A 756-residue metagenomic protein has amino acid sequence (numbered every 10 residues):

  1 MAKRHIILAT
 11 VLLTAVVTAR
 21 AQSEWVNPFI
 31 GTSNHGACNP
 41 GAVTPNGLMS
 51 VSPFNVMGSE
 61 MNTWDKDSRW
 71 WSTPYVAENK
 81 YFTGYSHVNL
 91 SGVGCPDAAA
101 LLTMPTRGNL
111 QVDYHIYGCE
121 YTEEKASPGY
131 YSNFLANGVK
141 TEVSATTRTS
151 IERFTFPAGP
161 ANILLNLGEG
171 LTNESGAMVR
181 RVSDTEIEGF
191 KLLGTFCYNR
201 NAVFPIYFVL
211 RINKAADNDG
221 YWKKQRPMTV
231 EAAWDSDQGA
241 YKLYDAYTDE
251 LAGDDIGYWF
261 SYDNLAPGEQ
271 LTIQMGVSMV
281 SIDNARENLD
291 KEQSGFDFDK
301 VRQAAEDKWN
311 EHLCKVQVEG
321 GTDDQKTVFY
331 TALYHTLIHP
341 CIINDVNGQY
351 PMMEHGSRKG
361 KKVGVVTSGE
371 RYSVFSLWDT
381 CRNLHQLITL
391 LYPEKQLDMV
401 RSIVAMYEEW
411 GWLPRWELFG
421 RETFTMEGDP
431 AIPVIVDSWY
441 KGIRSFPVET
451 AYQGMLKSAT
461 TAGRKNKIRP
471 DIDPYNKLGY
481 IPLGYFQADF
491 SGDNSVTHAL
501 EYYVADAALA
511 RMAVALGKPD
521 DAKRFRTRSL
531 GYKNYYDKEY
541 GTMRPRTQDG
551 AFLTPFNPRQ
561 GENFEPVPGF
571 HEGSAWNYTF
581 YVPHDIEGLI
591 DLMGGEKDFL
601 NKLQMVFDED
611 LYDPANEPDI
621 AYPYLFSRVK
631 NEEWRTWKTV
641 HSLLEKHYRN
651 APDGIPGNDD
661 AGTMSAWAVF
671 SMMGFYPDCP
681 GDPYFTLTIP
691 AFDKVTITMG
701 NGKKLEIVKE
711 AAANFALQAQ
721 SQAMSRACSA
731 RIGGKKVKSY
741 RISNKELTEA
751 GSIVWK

Functional and structural regions predicted by a protein language model:
M1-Q22: Bacterial Sec-dependent N-terminal signal peptides
H5, Q718-Q722: Low-complexity, intrinsically disordered or signal/transmembrane-proximal segments
Q22-C381, H385, T389-P433, W439-L500 (+12 more regions): Accessory carbohydrate-recognition regions in carbohydrate-active enzymes
E501-A505: Hydrophobic, small-residue-rich alpha-helical packing segments that form membrane-like cores
S721-G734: Surface-exposed interfaces of beta-sheet-rich extracellular modules
